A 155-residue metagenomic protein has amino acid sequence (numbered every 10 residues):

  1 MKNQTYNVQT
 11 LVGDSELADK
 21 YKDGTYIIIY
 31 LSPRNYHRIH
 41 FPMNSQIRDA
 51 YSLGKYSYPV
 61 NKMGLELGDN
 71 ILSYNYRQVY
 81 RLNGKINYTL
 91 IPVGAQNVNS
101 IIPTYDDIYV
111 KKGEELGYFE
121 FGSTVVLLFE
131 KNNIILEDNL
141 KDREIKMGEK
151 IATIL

Functional and structural regions predicted by a protein language model:
M1-L155: Contiguous, well-folded functional domains in the mature portion of proteins
